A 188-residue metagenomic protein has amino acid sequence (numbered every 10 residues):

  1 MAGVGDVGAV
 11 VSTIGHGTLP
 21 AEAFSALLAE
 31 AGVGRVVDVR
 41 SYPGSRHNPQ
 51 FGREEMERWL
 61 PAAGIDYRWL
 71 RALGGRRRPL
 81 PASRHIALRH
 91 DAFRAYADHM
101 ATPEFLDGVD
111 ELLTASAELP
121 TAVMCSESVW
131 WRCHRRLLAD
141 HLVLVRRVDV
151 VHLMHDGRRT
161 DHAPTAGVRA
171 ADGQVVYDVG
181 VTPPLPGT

Functional and structural regions predicted by a protein language model:
M1-T188: Residues lining hydrophobic/aromatic ligand-binding pockets adjacent to catalytic sites
